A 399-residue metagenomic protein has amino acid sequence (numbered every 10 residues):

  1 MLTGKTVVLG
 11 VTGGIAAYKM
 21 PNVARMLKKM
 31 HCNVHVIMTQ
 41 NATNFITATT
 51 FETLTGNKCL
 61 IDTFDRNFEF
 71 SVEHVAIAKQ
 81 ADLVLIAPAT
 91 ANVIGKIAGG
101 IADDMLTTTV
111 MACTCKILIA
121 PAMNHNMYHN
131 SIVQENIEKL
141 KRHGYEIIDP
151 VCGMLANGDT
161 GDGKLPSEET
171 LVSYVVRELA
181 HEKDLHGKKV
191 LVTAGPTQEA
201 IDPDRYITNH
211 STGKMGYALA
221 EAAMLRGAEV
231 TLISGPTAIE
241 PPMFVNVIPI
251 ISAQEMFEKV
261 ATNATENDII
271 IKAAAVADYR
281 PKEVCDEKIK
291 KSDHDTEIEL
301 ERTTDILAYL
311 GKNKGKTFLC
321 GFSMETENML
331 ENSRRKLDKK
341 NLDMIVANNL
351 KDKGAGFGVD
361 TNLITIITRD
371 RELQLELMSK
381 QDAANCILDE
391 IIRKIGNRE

Functional and structural regions predicted by a protein language model:
M1-L118, N124-G213, Y217-M324, N328-E399: A cross-family phosphate/adenosyl-ligand binding-site feature
